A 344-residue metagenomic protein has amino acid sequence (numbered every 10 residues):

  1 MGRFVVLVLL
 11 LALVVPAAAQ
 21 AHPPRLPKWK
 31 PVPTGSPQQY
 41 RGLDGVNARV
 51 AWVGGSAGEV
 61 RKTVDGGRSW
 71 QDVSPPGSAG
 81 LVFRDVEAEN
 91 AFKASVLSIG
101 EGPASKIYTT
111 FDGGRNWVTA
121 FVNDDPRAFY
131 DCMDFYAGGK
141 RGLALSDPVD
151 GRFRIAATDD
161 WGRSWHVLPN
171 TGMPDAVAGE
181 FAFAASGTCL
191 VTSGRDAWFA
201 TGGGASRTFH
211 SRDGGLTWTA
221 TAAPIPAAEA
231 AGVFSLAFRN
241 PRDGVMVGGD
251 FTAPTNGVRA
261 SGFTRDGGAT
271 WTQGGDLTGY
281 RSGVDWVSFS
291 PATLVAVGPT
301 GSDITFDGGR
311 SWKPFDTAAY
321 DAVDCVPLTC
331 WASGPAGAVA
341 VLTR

Functional and structural regions predicted by a protein language model:
M1-V5: Bacterial N-terminal signal peptides that target proteins for export
V6-P16: Bacterial N-terminal signal peptides
H22-R344: Residue-level hotspots at or immediately adjacent to binding/recognition sites across diverse folds
